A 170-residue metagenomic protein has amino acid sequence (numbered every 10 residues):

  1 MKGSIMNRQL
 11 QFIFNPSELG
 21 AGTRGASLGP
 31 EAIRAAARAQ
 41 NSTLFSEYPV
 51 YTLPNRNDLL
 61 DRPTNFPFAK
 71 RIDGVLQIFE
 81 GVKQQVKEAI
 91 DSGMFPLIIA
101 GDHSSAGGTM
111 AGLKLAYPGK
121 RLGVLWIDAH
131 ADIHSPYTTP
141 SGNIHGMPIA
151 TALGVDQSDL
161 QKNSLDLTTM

Functional and structural regions predicted by a protein language model:
I5-M170: Conserved alpha-helical scaffold segments that buttress catalytic/binding sites
